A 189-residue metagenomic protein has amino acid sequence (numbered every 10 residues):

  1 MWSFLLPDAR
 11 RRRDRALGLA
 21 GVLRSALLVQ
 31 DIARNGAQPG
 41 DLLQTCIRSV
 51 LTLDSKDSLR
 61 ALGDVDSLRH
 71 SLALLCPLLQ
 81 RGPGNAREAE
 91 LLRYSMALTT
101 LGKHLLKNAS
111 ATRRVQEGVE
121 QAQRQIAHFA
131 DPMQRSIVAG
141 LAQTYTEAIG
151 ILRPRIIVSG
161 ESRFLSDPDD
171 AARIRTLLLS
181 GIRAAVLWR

Functional and structural regions predicted by a protein language model:
M1-Q80: Leu/Val/Ala/Ile-rich N-terminal alpha-helices, chiefly Sec-type signal peptides and the beginnings
S3, A86-A89, R93, A148-R155: Membrane-targeting and insertion segments and their boundary/processing signals
S3, R124-H128, P154-S166: Short, charged/polar, low-complexity loop and linker segments that flank or interrupt alpha-helical bundles
L6-A20, L59-L62, D66, G82-N85 (+4 more regions): Short, solvent-exposed segments of well-ordered alpha helices
L17-D31, R93-H104, T176-W188: Short, hydrophobic/amphipathic alpha-helical patches that form generic packing surfaces within helical domains
L28, A33, A37-L42, H104 (+2 more regions): Conserved mixed alpha/beta catalytic, RNA-binding, or beta-rich assembly cores of soluble enzyme, regulatory
D54-Q134: Long amphipathic alpha-helical segments with strong coiled-coil/leucine-zipper propensity
I156-R189: Long amphipathic all-alpha helical oligomerization modules
